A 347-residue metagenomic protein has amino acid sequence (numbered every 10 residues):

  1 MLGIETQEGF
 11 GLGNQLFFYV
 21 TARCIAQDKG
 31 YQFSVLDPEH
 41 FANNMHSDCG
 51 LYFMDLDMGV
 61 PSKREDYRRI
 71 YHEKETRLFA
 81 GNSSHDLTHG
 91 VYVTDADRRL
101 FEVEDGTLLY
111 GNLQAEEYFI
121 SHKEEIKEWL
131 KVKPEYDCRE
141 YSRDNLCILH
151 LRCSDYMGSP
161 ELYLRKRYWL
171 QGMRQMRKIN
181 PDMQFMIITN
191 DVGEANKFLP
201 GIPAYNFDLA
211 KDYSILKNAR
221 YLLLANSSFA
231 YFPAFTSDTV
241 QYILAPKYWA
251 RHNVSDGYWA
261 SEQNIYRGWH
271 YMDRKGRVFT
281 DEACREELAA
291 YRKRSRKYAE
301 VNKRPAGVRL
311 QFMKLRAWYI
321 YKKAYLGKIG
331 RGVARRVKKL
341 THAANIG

Functional and structural regions predicted by a protein language model:
M1-G3: Extreme N-terminal starter segment of soluble prokaryotic enzymes
Q7-F17, Y156-L164: A short, glycine/small-residue-rich beta-strand->loop->alpha-helix junction that serves as a flexible
L12, R167-L170, R174-E262: Donor-binding and catalytic core of enzymes assembling or modifying cell-surface/extracellular glycoconjugates
N14, F41-S47, E117-Y118, D155-S159 (+3 more regions): Short catalytic/ligand-binding loop motif for oxyanion handling, primarily in non-cytosolic enzymes, centered on
L16-Q27, W169-R174: Histidine-anchored nucleotide/phosphate-binding helix
K29-A42, T189: A short beta-strand-loop structural module common to alpha/beta enzyme folds
A42-N180, F279-T341, G347: Secretory-pathway luminal glycosyltransferase catalytic domains
A230, F235-K303: Catalytic binding pocket for nucleotide-activated donors in carbohydrate/polymer assembly enzymes
